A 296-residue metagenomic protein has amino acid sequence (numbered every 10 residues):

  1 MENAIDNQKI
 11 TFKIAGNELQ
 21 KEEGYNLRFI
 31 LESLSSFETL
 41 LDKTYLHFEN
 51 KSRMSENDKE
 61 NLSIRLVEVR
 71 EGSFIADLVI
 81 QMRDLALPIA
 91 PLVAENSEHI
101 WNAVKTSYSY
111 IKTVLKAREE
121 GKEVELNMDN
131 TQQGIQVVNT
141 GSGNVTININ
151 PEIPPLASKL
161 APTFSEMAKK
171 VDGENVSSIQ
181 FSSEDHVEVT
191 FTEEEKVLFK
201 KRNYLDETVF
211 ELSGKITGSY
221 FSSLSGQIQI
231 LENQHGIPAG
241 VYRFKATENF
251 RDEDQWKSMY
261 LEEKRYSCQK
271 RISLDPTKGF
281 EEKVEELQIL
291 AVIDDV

Functional and structural regions predicted by a protein language model:
M1-F181: Protein-protein interaction interfaces in oligomeric scaffolds, predominantly long amphipathic alpha-helices
S183-D185: Mixed-charge, Lys/Arg-rich low-complexity intrinsically disordered regions
V187-V296: C-terminal, beta-strand-rich globular interaction domains
